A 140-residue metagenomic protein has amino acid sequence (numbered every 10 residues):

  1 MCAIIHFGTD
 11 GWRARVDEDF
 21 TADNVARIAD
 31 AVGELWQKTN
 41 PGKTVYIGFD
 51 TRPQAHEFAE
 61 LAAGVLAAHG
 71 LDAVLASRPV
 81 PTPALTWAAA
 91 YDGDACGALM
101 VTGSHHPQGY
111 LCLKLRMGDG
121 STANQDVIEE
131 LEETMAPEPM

Functional and structural regions predicted by a protein language model:
M1-M140: Gly/Ser-rich phosphate-binding catalytic loop and adjacent alpha/beta segment that cradle a phosphoryl group at enzyme
